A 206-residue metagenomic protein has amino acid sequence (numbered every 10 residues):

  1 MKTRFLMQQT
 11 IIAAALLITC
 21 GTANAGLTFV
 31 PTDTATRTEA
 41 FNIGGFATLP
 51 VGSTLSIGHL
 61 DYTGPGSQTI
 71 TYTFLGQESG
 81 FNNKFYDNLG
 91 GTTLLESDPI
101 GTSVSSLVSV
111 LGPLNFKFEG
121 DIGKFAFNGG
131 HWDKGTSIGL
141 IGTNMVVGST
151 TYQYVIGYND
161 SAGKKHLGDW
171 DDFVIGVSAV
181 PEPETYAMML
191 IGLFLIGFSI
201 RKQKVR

Functional and structural regions predicted by a protein language model:
K2-L17, G21-L27, D172-I200, V205: Short, threonine-centered small-residue motifs that mark membrane-proximal processing/anchoring sites and TM-junction
Q9, N159-D160: Polar/charged side chains located within well-ordered beta-strands of beta-rich proteins
T10-I11, D61, I70, V155 (+1 more regions): Compositionally biased, intrinsically disordered low-complexity segments enriched in polar/proline residues
G26-Y152, S161-G163: Extracellular distal adhesion/interaction modules in secreted or cell-surface proteins
G112, Y154, D169-F173: Residues that flank catalytic or metal-binding motifs in active/ligand-binding sites
K117, G157, V174-G176: Residues within well-ordered beta-strands of beta-sheet-rich folds
K164-G168: Short, exposed beta-strand-loop hairpins at the edges of beta-sheets in extracellular/periplasmic proteins
